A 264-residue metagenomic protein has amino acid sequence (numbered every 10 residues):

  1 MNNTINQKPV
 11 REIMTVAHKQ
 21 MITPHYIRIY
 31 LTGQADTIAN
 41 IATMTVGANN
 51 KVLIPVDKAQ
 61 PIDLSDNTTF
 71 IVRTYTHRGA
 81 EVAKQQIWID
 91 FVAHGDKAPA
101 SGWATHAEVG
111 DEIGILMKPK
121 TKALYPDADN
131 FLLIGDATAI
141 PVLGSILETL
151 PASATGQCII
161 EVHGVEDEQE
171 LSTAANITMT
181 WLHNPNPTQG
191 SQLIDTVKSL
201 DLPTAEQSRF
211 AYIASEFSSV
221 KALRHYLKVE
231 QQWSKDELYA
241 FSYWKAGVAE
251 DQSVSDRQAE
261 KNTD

Functional and structural regions predicted by a protein language model:
M1-D264: Extended, composition-driven regions rather than compact fold-specific motifs
